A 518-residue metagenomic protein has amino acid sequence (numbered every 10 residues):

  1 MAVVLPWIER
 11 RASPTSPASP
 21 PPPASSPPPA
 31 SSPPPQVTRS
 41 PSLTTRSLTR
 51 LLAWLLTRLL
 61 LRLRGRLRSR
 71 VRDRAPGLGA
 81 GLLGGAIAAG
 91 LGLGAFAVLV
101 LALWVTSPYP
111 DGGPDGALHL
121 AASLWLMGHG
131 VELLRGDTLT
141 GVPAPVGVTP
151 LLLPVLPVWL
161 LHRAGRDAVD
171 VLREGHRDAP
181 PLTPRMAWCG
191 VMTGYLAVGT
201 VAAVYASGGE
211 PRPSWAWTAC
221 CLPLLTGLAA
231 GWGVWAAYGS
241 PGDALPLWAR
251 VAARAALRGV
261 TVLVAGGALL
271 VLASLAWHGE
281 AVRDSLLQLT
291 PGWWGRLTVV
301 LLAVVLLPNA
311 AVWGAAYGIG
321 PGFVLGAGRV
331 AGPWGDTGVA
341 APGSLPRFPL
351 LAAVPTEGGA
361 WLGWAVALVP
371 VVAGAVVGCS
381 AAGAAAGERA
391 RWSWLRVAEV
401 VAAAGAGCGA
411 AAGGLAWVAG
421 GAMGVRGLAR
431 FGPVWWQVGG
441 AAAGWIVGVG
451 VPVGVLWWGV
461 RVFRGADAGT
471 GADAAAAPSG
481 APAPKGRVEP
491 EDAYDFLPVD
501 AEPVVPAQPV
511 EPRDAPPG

Functional and structural regions predicted by a protein language model:
A2-V3, E9-A12, D73-A102, A179-W188 (+4 more regions): Alpha-helical transmembrane segments and their helix-start/interface "positive-inside/aromatic belt" motifs in integral
V3-P21, P35, L51, L63-L156 (+3 more regions): Long, glycine/tryptophan/cysteine-rich extracytoplasmic
S16-P35, R39-S40, S47: Ser/Thr/Pro-rich low-complexity tandem-repeat tracts
R58-G81, V158-P184, A203-A206, L228-G259 (+5 more regions): Cytoplasmic membrane-interface segments at the C-terminal ends of transmembrane helices
T106-H119, A179-G194, C221-A230, T261-A268 (+2 more regions): Alpha-helical transmembrane segments of integral membrane proteins, especially early/N-terminal helices
V191-G199, G338-G343, V369-G378, E399-V418 (+1 more regions): Hydrophobic membrane-spanning alpha-helices of multi-pass integral membrane proteins
P211-C220, R426-P433: Non-cytosolic membrane-interface motifs at loop->transmembrane helix junctions
A252-V312: Loop-centered beta-sheet repeat module
